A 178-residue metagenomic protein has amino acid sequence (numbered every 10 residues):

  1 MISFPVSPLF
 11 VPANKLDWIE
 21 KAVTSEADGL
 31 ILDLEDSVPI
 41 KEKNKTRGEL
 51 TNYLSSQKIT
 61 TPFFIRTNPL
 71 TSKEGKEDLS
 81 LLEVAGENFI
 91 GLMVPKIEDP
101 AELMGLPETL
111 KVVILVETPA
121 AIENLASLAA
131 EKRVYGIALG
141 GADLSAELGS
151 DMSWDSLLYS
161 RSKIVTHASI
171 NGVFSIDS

Functional and structural regions predicted by a protein language model:
I2-S178: Conserved alpha/beta-domain cores
